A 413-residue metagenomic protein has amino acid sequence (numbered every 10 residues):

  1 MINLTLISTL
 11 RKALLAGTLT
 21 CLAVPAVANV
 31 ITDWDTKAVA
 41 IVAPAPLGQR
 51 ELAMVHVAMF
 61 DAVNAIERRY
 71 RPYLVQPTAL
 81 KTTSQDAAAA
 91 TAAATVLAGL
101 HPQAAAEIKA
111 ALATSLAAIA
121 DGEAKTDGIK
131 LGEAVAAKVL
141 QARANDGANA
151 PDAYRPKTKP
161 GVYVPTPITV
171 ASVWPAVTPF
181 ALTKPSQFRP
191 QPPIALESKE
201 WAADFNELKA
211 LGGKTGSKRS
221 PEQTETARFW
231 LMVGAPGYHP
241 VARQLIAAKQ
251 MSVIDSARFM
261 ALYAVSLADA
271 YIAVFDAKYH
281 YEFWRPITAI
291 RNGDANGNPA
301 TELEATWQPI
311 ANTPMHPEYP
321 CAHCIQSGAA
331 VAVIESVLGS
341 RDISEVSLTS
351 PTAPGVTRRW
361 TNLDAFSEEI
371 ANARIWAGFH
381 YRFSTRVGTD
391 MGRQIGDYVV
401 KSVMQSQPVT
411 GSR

Functional and structural regions predicted by a protein language model:
I2-L14: Bacterial N-terminal signal peptides that target proteins for export
L14-L15, A53: Sequence-pattern detector for short linear motifs and compositional/periodic biases rather than a specific fold
L19-T20: Short, linear, compositionally biased motifs with a strong N-terminal bias
A23-P25: N-terminal signal peptide c-region/cleavage motif recognized by signal peptidases
A28-R413: Acidic/polar surface patches and capping/hinge elements
